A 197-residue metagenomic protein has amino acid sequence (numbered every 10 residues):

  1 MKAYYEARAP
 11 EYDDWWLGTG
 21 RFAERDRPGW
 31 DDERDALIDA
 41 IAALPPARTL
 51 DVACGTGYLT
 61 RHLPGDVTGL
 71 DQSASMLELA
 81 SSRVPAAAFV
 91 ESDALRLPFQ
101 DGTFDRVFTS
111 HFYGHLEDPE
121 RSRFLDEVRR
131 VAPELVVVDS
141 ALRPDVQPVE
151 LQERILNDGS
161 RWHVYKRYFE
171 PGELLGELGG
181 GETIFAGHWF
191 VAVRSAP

Functional and structural regions predicted by a protein language model:
M1-R48, T56-R96, L116-R123, V136-P197: Class I (Rossmann-like) S-adenosyl-L-methionine-dependent methyltransferase catalytic domain, capturing the SAM-binding
A47, D105, P133: Conserved acidic residues
V52: Conserved beta-strand/loop positions that form the S-adenosyl-L-methionine
F99-G102: Short amphipathic alpha-helix with an adjacent loop that forms part of the alpha/beta core around
F108: A conserved beta-strand element that flanks and buttresses the S-adenosyl-L-methionine
H111-H115: Short catalytic micro-motifs in class I SAM-dependent methyltransferases
R123-E127, V131: Short, conserved SAM-binding segment of the class I
